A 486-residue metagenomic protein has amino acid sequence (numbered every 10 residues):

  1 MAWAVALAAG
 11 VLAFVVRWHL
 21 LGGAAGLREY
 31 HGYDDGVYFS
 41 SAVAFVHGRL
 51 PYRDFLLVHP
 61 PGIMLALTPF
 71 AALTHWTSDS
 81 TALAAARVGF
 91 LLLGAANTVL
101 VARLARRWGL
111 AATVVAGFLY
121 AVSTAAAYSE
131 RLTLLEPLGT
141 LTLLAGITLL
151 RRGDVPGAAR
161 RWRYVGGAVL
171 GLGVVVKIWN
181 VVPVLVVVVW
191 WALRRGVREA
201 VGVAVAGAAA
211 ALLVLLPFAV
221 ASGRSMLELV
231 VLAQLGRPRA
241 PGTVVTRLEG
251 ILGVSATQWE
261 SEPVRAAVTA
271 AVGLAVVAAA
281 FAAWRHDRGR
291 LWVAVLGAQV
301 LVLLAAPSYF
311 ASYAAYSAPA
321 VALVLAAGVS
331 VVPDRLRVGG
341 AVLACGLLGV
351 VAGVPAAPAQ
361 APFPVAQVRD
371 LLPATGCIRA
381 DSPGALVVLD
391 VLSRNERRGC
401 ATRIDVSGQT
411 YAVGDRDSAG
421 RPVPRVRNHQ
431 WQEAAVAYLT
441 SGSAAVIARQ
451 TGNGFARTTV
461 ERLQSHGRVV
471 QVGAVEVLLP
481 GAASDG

Functional and structural regions predicted by a protein language model:
V58, A361, V368-F455: Short periplasmic/luminal acceptor-recognition loop of GT-C membrane glycosyltransferases, typified by
V88-L110, A279: Transmembrane-helix motifs of polytopic, lipid-linked glycan transferases
V99, E260-G289, V293, G297-V300: Hydrophobic, aromatic-rich transmembrane alpha-helices and their immediate juxtamembrane boundary segments
R107-A111, L143-R163, V277-D287, V329: Membrane-interface transmembrane helices that cradle and orient dolichyl/undecaprenyl
S129-E130, E136-G139, V182, V300-R337: Hydrophobic/aromatic-rich transmembrane helices and adjacent perimembrane loops
P183-A209: Perimembrane helix-loop-helix junctions
A200-L252: Membrane-lumen/periplasm interface segments of specific transmembrane helices in polyprenyl phosphate-linked
A208-A209, S330-G353: Signature aromatic-anchored transmembrane alpha helix within multi-pass, membrane-resident enzymes that catalyze glycan
